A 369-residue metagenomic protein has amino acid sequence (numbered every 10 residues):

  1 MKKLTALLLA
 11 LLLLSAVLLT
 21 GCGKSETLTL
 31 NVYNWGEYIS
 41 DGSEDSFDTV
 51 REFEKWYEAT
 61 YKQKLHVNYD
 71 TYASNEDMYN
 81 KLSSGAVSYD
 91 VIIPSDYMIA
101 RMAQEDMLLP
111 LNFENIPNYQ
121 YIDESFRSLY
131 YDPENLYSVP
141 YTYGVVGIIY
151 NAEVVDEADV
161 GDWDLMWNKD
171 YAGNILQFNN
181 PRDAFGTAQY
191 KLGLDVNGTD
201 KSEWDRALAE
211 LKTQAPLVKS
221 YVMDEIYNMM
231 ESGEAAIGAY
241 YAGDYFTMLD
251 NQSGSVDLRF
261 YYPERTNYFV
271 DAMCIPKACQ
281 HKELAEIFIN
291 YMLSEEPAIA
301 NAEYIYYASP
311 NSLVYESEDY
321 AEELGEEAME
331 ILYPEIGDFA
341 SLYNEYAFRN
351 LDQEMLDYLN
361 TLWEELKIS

Functional and structural regions predicted by a protein language model:
M1-L30, S369: Short, low-complexity disordered leader/linker segments with a strong preference for bacterial N-terminal type II
G23-R101, N228: Early extracytoplasmic/lumenal segment of secretory-pathway proteins
Y33-F47, S88-L217, V222-E234: Extracytoplasmic ligand-binding site segments that recognize negatively charged/polar headgroups
M98-R101, I237-V256: A ligand-binding cleft/hinge motif common to bilobed small-molecule-binding domains
Y121, G144, D205-T213, K219 (+1 more regions): Periplasmic-binding protein-like
G147-V154, Q189-G193, F269-K282, Y291-M292 (+1 more regions): A bilobed periplasmic-binding-protein/Venus flytrap-type ligand-binding module shared by bacterial periplasmic
P276-L342: Mature extracytoplasmic/periplasmic domains
I336-S369: Conserved C-terminal helix/tail region of periplasmic/extracytoplasmic solute-binding proteins
